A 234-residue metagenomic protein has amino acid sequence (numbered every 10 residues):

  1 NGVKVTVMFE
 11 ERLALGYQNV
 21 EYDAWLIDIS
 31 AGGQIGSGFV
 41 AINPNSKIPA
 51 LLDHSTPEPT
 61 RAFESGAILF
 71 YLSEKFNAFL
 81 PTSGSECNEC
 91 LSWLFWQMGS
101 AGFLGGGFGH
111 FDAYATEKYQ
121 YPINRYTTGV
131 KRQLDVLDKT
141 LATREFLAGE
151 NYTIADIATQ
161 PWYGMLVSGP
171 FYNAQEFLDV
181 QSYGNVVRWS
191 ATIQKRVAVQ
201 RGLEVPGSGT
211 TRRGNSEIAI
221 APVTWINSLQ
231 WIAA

Functional and structural regions predicted by a protein language model:
N1-N124, I232-A234: GST-like domain detector, emphasizing the conserved glutathione-binding G-site in the N-terminal thioredoxin-like
E21, I35, E89-S92, A158 (+3 more regions): Acidic, low-complexity intrinsically disordered regions
D28, I154, P206: Short, solvent-exposed turn/loop segments enriched in Gly/Ser/Thr/Pro and often Arg
A41, K195, E204: Phosphate-coordinating loops and pocket residues in cytosolic domains that bind phosphorylated ligands
N43, K118, M165-L166, E217-P222: Short alpha-helix boundary/capping motifs
W93-V197: GST-like fold's C-terminal all-alpha helical module
Q200-R201: C-terminal anion-handling pockets and recognition modules
P206-A234: Acidic/histidine-enriched, glycine/proline-rich intrinsically disordered or flexible terminal extensions
